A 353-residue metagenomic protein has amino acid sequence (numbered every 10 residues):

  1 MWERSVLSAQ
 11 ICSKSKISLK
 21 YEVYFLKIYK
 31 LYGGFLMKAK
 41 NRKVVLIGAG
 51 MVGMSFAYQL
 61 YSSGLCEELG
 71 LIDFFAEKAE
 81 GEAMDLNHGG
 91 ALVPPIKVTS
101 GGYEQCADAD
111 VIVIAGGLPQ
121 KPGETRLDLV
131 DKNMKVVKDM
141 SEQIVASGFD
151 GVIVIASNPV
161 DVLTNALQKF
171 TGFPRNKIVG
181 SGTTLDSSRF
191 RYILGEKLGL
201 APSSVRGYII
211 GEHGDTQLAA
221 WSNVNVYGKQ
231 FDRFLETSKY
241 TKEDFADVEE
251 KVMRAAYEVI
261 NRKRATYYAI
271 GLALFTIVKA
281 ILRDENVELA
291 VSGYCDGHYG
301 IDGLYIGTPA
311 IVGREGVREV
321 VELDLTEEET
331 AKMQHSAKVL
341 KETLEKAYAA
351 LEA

Functional and structural regions predicted by a protein language model:
K16-L36: Short, Lys/Arg-enriched N-terminal segments with co-localized hydrophobic residues within the first ~10-30 amino acids
A49-G50: Glycine-rich Rossmann-fold phosphate-binding loop(s) that bind the pyrophosphate of adenine dinucleotide cofactors
G53-M54: N-terminal Rossmann-fold NAD(P) dinucleotide-binding loop
E68, I72-D110, E124, K341-A349: Conserved N-terminal Rossmann-fold NAD(P) cofactor-binding segment
A91-V152: Rossmann-like NAD(P)-binding element
T125-R191: Rossmann-like NAD(P)(H) cofactor-binding subdomain of soluble oxidoreductases
F170-K177, D186-E327, A331-A353: C-terminal substrate-binding/catalytic lobe of Rossmann-fold NAD(P)-dependent dehydrogenases
